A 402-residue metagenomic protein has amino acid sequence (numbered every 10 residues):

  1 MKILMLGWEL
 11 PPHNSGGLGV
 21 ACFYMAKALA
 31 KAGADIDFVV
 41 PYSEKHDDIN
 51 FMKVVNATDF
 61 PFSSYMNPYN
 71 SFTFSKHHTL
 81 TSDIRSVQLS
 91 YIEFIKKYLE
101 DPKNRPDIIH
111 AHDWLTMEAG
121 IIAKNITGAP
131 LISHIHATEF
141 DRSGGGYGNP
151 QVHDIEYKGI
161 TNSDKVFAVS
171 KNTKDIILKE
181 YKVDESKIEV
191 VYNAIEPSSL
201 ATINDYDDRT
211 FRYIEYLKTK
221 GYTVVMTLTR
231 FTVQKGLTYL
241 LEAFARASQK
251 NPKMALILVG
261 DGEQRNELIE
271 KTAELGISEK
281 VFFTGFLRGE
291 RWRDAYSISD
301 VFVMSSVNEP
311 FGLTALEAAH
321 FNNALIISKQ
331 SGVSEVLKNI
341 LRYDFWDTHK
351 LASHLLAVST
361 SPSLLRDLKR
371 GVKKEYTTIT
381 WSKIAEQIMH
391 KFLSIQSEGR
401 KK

Functional and structural regions predicted by a protein language model:
A28, D35-K103: A conserved catalytic-core segment of Leloir-type glycosyltransferases
N172, A194: Carbohydrate-associated surface elements
L217-K235, L241-F244: Conserved donor-binding/catalytic core segment of Leloir-type glycosyltransferases
I269-L287: Nucleotide-activated donor-binding/catalytic signature segment of Leloir-type glycosyltransferases, i.e., the conserved
F286-L287, D294-S299: Short alpha-helical donor nucleotide-sugar binding micro-motif in glycosyltransferases
V307: Aromatic "clamp/platform" in nucleotide-sugar-dependent glycosyltransferases that forms part of the donor/acceptor
A324-I327: Short hydrophobic beta-strand element within catalytic cores of glycosyltransferases and related nucleotide-activated
I340-H349, A357-P362: Conserved acidic donor-binding segment of nucleotide-sugar-dependent glycosyltransferases
